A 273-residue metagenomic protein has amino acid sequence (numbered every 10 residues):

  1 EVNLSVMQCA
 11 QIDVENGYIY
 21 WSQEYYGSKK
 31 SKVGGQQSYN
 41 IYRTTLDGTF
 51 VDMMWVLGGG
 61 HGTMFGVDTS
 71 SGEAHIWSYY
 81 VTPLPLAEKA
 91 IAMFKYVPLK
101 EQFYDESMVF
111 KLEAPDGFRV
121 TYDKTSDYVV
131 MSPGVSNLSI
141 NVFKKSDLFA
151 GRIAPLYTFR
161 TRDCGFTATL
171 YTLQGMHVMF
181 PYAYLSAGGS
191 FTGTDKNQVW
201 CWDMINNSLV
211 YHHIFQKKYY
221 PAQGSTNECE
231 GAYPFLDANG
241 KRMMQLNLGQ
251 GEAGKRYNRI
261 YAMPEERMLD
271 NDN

Functional and structural regions predicted by a protein language model:
E1-G35: Beta-strand-rich domains and repeat architectures in extracellular enzymes and scaffolds, especially beta-propellers
E1-V2, T49-W55, F103-L112, A154-F166 (+1 more regions): A short beta-strand motif characteristic of beta-propeller blades
L4-Q11, G59-V67, K111-K124, A168-M176 (+1 more regions): Repeated scaffold domains used in trafficking and secretory/extracellular systems, primarily beta-propellers
E15-G17, S70-A74, T125-D127, F180-Y182 (+1 more regions): Short coil/turn segments that connect the beta-strands within blades of beta-propeller domains
W21-S22, I76-S78, M131, L185 (+1 more regions): Residue position within the beta-strands of beta-propeller blades
S28-Y42, P83-K95, S136-K145, T192-W202 (+1 more regions): Structural motif
Q36-Y42, L46-A74, S78: Blade-loop segments of beta-propeller domains
F166-N206: Loop/turn-rich, solvent-exposed surfaces of beta-rich toroidal or solenoidal domains
